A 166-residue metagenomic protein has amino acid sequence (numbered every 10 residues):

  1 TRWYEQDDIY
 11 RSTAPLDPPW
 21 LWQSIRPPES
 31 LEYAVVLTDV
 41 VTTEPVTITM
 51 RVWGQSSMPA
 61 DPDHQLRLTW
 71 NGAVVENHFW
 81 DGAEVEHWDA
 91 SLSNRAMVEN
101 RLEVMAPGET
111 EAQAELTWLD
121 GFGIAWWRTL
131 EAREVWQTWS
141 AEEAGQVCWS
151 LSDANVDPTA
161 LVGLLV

Functional and structural regions predicted by a protein language model:
T1-V166: Structured catalytic cores of large enzymes
